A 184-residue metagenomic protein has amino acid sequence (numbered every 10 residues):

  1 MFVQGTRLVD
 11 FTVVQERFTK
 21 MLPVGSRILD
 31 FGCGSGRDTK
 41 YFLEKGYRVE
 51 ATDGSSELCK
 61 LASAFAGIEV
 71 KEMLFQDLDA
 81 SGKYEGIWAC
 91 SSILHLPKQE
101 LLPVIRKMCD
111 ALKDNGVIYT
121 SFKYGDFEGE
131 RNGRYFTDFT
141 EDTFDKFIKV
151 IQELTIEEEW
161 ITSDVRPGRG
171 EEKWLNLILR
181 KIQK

Functional and structural regions predicted by a protein language model:
M1-G82, Q99-P103, K107, V117-K184: Class I (Rossmann-like) S-adenosyl-L-methionine-dependent methyltransferase catalytic domain, capturing the SAM-binding
E85: Conserved acidic residues
W88-A89: A conserved beta-strand element that flanks and buttresses the S-adenosyl-L-methionine
S92: Hydrophobic adenine-recognition pocket in adenosine-nucleotide-binding enzymes
P97, L112-K113: Helix-to-beta-strand junctions that scaffold the AdoMet/dcAdoMet cofactor pocket in Class I SAM-dependent enzymes
